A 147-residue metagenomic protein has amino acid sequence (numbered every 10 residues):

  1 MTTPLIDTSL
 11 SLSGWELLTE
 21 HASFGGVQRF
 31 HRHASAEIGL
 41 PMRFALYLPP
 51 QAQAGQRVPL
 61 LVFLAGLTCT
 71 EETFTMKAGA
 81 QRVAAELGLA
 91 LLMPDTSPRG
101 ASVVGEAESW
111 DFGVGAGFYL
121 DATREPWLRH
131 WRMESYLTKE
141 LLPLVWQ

Functional and structural regions predicted by a protein language model:
T2-Q147: Non-catalytic cap/lid and distal C-terminal segments of serine-dependent acyl enzymes
